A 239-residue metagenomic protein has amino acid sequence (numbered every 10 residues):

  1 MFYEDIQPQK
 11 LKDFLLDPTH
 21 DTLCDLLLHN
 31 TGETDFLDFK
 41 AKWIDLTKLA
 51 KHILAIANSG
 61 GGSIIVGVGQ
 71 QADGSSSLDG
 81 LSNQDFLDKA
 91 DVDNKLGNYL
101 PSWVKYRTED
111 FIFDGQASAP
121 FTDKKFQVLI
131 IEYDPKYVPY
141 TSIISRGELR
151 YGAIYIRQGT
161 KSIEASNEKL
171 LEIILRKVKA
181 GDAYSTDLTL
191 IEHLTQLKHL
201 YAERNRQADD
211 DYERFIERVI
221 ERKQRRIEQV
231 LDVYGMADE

Functional and structural regions predicted by a protein language model:
M1-S63, V68-A72, A165-E239: Bergerat-fold GHKL/Histidine-kinase-like ATPase
H20-H29, V92-L96, F113-A117, S142-I143: Intrinsically disordered, low-complexity boundary segments flanking structured domains
D38-K42, S75-S82, I144-R146: Short hinge/gating elements
T47-A50, F86-K89, D123: Amphipathic alpha-helical transducer elements in NTP-driven molecular machines
K48, S75, Y137-Y140: Intrinsically disordered, low-complexity acidic/polar segments
I56-A57, N98, Q116-F121: Short, charge-rich binding segments
S63-Q116: A broadly used, surface-exposed interaction patch
W103-Q196: Intrinsically disordered, low-complexity regulatory tails
